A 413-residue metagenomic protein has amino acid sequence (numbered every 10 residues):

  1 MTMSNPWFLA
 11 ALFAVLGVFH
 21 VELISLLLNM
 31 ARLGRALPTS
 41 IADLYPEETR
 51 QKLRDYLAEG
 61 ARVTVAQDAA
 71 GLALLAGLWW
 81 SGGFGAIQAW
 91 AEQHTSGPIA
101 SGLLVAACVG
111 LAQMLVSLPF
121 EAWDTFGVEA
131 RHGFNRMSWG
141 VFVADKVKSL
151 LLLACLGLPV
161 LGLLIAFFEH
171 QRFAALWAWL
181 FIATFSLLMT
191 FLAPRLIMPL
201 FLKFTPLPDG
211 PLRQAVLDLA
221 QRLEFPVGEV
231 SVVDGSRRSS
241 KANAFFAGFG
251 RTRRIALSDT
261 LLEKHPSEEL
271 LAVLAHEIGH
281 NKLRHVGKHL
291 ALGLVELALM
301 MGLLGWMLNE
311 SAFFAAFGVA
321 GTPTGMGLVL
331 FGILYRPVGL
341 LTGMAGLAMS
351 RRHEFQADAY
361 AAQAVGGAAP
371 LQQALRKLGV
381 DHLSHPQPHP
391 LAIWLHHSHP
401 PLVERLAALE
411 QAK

Functional and structural regions predicted by a protein language model:
S4-T322, P337-K413: Polar-ligand-bearing catalytic/cofactor-coordination segments of membrane-embedded or membrane-tethered inner-membrane
M326-V329, T342: Acidic, glycine-rich A-domain
